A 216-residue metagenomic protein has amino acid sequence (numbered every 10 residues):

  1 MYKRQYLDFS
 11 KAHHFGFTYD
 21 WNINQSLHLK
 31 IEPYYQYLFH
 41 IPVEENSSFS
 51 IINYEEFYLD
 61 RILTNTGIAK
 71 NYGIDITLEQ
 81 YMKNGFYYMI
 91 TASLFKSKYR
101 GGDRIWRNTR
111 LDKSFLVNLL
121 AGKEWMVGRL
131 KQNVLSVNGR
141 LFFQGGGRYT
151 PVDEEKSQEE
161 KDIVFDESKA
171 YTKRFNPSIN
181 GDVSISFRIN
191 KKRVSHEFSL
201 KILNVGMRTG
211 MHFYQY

Functional and structural regions predicted by a protein language model:
K3, P33, P42-F49, E55 (+4 more regions): Outer-membrane beta-barrel translocator domains and adjoining extracellular loop/strand segments of Gram-negative
K3-L38, Y54-Y81, Y171-N180: Outer-membrane beta-barrel signature, preferentially recognizing the C-terminal barrel domain of Gram-negative
Q25, F39, K98, R129 (+3 more regions): Residue-level signal for secondary-structure boundary sites
Q25-L29, N84-F86, F115, K131-V137 (+2 more regions): Outer-envelope beta-barrel architecture signal
Y35-Y37, F57-G145: Gram-negative outer-membrane beta-barrel transporters
Y88, R140-D162, N176-D182, F187-Y216: C-terminal beta-signal and adjacent terminal beta-strands/loops of Gram-negative outer-membrane beta-barrel proteins
F165-D166: Cytosolic nucleotide-binding catalytic cores of signal-transduction proteins
